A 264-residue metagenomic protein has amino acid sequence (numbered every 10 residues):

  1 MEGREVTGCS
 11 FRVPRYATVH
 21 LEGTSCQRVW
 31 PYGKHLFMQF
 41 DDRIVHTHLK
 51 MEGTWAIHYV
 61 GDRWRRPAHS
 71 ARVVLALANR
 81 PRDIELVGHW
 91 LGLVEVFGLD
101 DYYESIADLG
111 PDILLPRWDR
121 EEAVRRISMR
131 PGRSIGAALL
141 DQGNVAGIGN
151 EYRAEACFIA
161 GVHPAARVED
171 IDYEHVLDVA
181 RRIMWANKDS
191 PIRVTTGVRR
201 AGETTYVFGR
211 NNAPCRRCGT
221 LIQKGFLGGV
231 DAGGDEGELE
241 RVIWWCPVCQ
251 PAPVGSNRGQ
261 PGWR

Functional and structural regions predicted by a protein language model:
M1-R264: Structured catalytic/nucleic-acid-binding cores of DNA maintenance enzymes
